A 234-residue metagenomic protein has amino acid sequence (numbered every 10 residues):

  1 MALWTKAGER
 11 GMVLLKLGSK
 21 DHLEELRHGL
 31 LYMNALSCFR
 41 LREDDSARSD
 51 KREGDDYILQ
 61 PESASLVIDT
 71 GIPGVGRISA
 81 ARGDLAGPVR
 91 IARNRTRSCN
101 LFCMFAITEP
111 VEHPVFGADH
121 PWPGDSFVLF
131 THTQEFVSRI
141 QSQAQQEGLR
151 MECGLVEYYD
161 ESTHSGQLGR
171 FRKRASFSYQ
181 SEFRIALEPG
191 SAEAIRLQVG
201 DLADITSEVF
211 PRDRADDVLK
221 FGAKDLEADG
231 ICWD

Functional and structural regions predicted by a protein language model:
M1-D234: NAD-dependent ADP-ribosyltransferases
